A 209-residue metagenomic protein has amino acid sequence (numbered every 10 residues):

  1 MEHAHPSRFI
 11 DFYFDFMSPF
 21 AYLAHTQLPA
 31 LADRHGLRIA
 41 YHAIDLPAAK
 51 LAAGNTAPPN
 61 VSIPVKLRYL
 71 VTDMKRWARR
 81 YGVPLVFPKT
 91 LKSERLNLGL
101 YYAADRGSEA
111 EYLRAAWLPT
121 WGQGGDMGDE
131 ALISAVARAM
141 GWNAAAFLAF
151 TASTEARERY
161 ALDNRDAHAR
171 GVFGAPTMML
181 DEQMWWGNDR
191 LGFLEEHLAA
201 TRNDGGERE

Functional and structural regions predicted by a protein language model:
H3-F12, F16-L37, H42, A115-E209: C-terminal cap of thioredoxin/glutaredoxin-like
F16, Y22-T120: Structural alpha/beta surface segment adjacent to cysteine/selenocysteine redox centers across thiol/disulfide enzymes
